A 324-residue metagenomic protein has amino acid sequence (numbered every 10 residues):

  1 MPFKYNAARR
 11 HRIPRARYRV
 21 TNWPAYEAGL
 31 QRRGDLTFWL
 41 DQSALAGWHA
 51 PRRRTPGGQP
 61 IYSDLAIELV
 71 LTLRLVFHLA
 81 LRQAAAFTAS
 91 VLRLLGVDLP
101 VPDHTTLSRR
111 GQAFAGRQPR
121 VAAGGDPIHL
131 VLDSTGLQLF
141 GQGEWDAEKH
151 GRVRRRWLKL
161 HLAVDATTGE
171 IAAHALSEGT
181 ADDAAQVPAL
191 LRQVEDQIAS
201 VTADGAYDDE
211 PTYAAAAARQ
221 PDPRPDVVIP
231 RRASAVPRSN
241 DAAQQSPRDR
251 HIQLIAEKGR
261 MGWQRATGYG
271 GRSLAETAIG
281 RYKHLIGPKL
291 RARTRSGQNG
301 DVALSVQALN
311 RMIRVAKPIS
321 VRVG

Functional and structural regions predicted by a protein language model:
P2-K4, H11-R15, R19, G205-K283 (+2 more regions): Helix-centered, glycine/charged polyanion-binding patches within enzymatic domains that contact phosphate-containing
P2-P56: Basic, low-complexity segments
R15-R17, W23, Q31, P288-G324: C-terminal domain-tail junction helix/linker
W23, W39-D41, L45-W48, W145 (+3 more regions): Tryptophan-centered motif/residue detector
Y26-L30, L36, V91, R248-E257 (+2 more regions): Generic structural signal of hydrophobic/aromatic residues within well-ordered alpha-helices of folded domains
R52-E68, T72, V76-R82, A86 (+11 more regions): Polybasic low-complexity intrinsically disordered regions
